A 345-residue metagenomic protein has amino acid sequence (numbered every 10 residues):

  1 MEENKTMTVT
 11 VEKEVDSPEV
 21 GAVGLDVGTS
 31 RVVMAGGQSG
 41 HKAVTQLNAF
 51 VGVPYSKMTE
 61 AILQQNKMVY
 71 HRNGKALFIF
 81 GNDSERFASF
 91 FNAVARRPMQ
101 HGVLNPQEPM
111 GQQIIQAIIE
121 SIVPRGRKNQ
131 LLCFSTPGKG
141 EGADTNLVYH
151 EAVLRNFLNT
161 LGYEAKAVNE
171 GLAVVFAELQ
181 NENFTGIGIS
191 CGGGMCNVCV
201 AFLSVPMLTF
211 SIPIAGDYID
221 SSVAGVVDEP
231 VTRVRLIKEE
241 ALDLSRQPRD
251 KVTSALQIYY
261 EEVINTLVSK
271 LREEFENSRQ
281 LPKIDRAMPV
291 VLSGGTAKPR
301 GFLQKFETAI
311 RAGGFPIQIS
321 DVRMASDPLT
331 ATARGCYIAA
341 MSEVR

Functional and structural regions predicted by a protein language model:
M1-Q46, F50-K75, I79-I189, L203-I212 (+4 more regions): Nucleotide/phosphate-binding catalytic cleft detector across ATP-hydrolyzing and phosphate-transferring enzymes
N197-C199: A structural feature that tracks compact, well-ordered secondary-structure segments with a strong bias toward
